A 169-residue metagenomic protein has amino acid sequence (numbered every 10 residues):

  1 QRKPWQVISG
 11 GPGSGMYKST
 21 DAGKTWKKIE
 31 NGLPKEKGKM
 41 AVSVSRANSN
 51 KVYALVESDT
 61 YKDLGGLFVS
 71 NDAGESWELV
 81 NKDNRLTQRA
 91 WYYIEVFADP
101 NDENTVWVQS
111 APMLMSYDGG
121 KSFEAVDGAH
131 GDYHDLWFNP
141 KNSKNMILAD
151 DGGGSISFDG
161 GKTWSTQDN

Functional and structural regions predicted by a protein language model:
Q1-N169: Beta-propeller blade termini and top-face loops
